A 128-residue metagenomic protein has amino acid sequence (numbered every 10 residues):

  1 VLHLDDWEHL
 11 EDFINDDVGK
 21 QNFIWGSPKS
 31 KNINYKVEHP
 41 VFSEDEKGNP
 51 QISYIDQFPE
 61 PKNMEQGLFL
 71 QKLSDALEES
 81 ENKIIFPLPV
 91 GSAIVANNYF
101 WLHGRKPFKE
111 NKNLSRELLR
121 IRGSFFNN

Functional and structural regions predicted by a protein language model:
V1-V90, V95-N128: Active-site environment of non-heme Fe oxygenases that use a 2-His-1-carboxylate facial triad
